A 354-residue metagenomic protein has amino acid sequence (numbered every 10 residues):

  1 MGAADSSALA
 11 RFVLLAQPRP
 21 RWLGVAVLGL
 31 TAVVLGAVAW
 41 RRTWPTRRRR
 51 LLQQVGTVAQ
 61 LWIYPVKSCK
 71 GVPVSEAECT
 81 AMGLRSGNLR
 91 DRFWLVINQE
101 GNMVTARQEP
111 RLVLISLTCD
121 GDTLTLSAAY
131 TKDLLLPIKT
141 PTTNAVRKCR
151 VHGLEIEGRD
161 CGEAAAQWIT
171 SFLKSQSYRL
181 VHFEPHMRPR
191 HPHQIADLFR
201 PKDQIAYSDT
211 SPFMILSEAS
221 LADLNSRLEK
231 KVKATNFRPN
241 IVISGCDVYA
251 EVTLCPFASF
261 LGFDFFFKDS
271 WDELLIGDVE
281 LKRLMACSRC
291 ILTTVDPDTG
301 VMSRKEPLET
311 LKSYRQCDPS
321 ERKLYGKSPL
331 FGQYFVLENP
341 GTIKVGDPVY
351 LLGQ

Functional and structural regions predicted by a protein language model:
G2-Q354: Metal-cofactor-dependent catalytic cores
